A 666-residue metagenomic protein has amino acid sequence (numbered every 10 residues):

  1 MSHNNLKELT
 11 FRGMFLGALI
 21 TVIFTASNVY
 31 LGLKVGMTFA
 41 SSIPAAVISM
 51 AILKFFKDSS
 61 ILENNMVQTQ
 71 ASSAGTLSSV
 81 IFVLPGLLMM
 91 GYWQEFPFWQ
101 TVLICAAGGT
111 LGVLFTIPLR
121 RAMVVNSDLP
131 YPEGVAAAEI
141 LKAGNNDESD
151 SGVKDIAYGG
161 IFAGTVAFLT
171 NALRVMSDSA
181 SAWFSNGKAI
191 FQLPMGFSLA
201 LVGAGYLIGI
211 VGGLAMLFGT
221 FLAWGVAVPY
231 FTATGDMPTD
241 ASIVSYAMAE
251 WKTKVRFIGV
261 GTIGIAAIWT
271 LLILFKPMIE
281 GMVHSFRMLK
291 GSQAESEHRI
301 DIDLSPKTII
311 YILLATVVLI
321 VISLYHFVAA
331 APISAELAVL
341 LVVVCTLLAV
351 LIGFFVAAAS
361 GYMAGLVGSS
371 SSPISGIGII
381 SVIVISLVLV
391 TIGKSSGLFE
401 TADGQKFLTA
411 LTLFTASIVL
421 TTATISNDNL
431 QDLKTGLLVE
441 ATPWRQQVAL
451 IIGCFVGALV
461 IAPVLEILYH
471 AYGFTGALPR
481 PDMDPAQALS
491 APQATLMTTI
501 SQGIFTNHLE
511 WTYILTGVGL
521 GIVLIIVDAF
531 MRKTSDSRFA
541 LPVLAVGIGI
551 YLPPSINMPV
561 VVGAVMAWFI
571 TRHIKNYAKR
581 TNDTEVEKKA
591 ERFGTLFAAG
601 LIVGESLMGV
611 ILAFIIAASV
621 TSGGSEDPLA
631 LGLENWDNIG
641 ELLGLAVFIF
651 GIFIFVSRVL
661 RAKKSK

Functional and structural regions predicted by a protein language model:
M1-K666: Alpha-helical multipass membrane-protein architecture
